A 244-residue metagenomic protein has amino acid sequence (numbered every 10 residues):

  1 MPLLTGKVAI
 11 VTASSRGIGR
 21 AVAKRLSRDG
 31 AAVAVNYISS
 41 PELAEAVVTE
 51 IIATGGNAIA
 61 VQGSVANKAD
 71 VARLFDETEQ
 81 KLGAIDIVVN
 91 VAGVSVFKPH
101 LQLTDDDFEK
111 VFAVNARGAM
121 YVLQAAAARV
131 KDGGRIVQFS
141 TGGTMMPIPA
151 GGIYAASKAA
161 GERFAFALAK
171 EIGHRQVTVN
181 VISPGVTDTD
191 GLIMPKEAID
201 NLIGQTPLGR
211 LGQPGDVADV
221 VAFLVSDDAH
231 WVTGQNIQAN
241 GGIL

Functional and structural regions predicted by a protein language model:
V8, S15-R16: Conserved glycine-rich cofactor-binding loop
A31-A46: Conserved glycine-rich Rossmann-like NAD(P)H-binding loop of the short-chain dehydrogenase/reductase
P99-H100, T104-E109, L202: Substrate-binding pocket helix/loop in short-chain dehydrogenase/reductase
L103, P147-A155, A167: Active-site loop-to-helix junction immediately N-terminal to the catalytic Tyr of the SDR YXXXK motif in Rossmann-fold
L123, S157: Active-site helix of classical SDR
A128-R129, K170-H174, H230: Alpha-helical segment proximal to the catalytic Tyr-Lys
M146, A222, T233-L244: Short C-terminal tail/terminal secondary-structure segment of NAD(P)H-dependent dehydrogenase/reductase domains
